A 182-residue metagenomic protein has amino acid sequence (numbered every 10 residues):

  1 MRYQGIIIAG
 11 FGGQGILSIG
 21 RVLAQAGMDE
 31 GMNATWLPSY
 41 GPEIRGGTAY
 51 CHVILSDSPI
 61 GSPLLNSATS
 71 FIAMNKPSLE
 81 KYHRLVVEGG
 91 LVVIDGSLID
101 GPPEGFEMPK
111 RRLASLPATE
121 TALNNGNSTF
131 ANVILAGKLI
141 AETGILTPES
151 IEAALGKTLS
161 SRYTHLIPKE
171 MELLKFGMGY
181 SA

Functional and structural regions predicted by a protein language model:
M1-A182: Active-site cofactor/cluster-binding pocket
